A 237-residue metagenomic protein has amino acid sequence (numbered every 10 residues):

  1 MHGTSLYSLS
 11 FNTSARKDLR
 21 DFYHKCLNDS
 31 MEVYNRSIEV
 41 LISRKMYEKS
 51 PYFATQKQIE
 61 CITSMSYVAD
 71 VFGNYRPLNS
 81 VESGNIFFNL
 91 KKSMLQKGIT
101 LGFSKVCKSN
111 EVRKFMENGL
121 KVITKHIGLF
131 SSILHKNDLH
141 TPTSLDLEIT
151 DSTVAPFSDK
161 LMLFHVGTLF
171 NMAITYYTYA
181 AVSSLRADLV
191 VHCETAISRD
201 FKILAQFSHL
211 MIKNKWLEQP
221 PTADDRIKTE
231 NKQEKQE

Functional and structural regions predicted by a protein language model:
M1, I59-N85, S144-G167, E230-E237: Acidic/His metal-coordination segments adjacent to aromatic residues that form catalytic metal sites in metalloenzymes
M1-F22, P77-K105, V154-T195, R199: Acidic/histidine-rich alpha-helical segments that form the ligand environment of transition-metal centers
M1-G3, C26-S37, I86-T100, M116-L134 (+2 more regions): Alpha-helical transition-metal enzyme core signature, strongest for iron centers
M1-Q56: Hydrophobic, ordered structural segments
S5-N12, N35-I42, M46, G128 (+4 more regions): Charged/polar positions within long, soluble alpha-helices
Y47-Q56, D70-K97, L101-K125: Long amphipathic alpha-helical segments with strong coiled-coil/leucine-zipper propensity
E111-N118, S131-E148: Short acidic alpha-helical/loop segments enriched in Asp/Glu that coordinate divalent cations
M211-Q233: Acidic, low-complexity, intrinsically disordered peripheral segments
